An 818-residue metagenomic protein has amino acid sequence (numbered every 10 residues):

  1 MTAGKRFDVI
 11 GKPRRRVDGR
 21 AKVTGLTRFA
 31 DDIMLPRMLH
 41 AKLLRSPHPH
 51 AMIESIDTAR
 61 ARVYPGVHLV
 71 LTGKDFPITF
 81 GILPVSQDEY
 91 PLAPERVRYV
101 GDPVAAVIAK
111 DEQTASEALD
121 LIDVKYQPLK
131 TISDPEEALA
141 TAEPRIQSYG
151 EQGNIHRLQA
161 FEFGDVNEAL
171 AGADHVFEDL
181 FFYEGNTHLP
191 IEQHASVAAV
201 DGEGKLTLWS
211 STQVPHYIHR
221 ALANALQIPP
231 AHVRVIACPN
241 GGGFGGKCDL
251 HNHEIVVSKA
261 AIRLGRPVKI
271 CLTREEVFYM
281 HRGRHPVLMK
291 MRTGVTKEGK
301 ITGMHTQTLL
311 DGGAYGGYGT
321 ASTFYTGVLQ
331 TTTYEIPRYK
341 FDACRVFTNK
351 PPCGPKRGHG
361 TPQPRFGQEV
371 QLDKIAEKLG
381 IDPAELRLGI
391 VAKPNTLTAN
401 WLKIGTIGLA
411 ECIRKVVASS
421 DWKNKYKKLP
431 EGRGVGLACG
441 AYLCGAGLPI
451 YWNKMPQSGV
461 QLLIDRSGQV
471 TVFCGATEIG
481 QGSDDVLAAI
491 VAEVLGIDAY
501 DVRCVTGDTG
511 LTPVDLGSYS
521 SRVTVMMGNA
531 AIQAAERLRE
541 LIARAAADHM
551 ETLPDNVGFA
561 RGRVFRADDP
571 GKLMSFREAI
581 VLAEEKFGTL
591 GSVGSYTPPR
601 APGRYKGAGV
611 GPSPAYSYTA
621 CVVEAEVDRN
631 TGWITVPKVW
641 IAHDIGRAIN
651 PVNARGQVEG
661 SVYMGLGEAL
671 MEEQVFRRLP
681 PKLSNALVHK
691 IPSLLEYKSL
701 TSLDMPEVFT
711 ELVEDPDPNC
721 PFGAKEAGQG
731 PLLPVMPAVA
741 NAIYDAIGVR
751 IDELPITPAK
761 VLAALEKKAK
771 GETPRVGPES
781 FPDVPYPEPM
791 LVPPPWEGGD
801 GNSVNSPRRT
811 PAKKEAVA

Functional and structural regions predicted by a protein language model:
M1-Q152, V176-D179, H253, G447 (+1 more regions): Flexible, low-hydrophobicity surface segments
K12, D18-T24, G153-S196, P286-V370 (+3 more regions): Glycine-rich loop/linker segments at domain edges
V17-A21, D120-S133, Q213, R220 (+7 more regions): Extended active-site and interfacial segments that coordinate phosphate-rich ligands in large catalytic machineries
A41, L206-S210, Q469-C474, V636-K638: Short, aliphatic-rich beta-strand segments
G73-K74, Q227-H232, I262-I270, K297 (+3 more regions): C-terminal catalytic domains of large/alpha subunits in multi-subunit enzymes
F80-V85, A118-L121, S210, H219-A221 (+14 more regions): Short acidic, glycine/serine/threonine-rich loops at helix termini
Y90, A142-L226, V391-Q469, R604 (+1 more regions): Helix-loop-helix junctions that connect adjacent transmembrane helices in secondary transporters/permeases, recognized
R234, P239, G243-G265, K269-L272 (+1 more regions): Thiamine diphosphate
